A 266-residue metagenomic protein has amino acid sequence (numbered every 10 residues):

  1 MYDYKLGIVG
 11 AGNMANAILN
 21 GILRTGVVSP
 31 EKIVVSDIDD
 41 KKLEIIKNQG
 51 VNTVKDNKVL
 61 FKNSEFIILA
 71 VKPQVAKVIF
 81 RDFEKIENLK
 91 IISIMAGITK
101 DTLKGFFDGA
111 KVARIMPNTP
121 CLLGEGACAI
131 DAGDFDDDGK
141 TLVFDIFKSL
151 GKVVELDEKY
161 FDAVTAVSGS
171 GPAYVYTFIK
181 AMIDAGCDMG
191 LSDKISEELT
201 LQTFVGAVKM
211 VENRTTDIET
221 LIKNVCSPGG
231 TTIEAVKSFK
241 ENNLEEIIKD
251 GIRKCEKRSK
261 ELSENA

Functional and structural regions predicted by a protein language model:
M1-K55, F61, E125, C187-D188: NAD(P)+-binding Rossmann beta1-loop-alpha1 motif at the extreme N-terminus of oxidoreductases
S29-K32, N63, L89, K194: Short acidic capping loops at alpha-helix termini that bridge into adjacent secondary structure
I33, L60, S192-L199, L221 (+1 more regions): Small-residue helix-packing motif on alpha-helices
Q49, N57-C128: Rossmann-like NAD(P)(H) cofactor-binding subdomain of soluble oxidoreductases
T102, F106-K111, A127-A163, Y176-N213 (+1 more regions): Internal alpha-helical scaffold of NAD(P)-dependent oxidoreductase catalytic cores
V112, F161-A166, I218-K223: Short pre-catalytic strand/loop immediately N-terminal to key active-site residues, enriched for Gly-Thr
L201, V205-A266: NAD(P)-dependent Rossmann-like dehydrogenase/reductase catalytic/cofactor-binding core
